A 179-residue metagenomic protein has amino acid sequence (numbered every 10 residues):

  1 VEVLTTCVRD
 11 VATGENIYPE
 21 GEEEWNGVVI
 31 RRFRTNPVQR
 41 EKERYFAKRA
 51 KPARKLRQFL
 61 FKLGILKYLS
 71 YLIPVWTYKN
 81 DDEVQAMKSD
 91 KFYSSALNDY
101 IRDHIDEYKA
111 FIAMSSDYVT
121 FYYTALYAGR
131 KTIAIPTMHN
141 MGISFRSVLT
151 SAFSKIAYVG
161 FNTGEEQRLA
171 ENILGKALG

Functional and structural regions predicted by a protein language model:
E2-R9: A short beta-strand-loop structural module common to alpha/beta enzyme folds
R9-D103: A conserved catalytic-core segment of Leloir-type glycosyltransferases
N16, N140-I143, I156-G179: A short, active-site helix/loop in glycosyltransferases that binds the activated sugar's phosphate group
N26, Y127-K131, S154-K155, K176-L178: Short, structured coil segments at secondary-structure junctions
S89-L97, T120-F121, R130-K155, F161: Nucleotide-sugar donor phosphate/pyrophosphate-binding loop at the beta->alpha transition of glycosyltransferases
K109-I112, Y158: Structural motif
A113-Y118: Short His-centered aromatic/hydrophobic patch
V119-Y122, Q167: Short, well-ordered alpha-helical microsegments
